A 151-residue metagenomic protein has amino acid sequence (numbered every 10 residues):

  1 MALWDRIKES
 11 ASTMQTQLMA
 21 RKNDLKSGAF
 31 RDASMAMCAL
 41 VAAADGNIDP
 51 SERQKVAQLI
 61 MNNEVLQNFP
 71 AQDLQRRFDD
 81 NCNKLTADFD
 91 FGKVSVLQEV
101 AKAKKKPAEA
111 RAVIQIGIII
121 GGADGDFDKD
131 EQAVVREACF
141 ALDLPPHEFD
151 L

Functional and structural regions predicted by a protein language model:
M1-L40, P50-L151: Small-residue-enriched hydrophobic alpha-helices in membranes
